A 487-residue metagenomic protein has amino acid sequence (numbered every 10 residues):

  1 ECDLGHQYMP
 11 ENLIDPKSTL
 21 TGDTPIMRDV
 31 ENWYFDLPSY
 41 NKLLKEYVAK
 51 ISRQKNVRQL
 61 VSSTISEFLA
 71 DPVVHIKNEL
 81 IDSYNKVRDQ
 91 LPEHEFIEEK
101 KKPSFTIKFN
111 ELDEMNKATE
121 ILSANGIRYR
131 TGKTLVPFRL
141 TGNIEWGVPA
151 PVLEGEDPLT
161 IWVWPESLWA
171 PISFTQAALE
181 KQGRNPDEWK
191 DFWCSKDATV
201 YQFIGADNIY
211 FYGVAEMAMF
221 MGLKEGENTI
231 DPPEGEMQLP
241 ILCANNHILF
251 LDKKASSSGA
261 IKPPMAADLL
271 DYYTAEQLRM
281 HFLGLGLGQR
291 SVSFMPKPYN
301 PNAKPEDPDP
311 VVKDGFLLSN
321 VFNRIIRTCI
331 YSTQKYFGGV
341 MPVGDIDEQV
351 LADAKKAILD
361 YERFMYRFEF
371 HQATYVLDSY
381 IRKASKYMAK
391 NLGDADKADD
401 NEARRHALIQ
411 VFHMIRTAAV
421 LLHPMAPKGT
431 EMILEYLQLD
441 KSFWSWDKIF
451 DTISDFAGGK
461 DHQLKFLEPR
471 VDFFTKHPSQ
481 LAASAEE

Functional and structural regions predicted by a protein language model:
E1-H6, P10, P16-T21, I81-T106 (+3 more regions): Basic, alpha-helical terminal appendages of large translation-related enzymes
K17-K335, Y375-L377: Structured secondary-structure scaffolds
G259-K262, P308, K355-F368, K397: Acidic/His metal-coordination segments adjacent to aromatic residues that form catalytic metal sites in metalloenzymes
P310-L317, I346, E362-M365, E369-Q372 (+2 more regions): Non-transmembrane, amphipathic alpha-helical segments
D314, L318-V321, I325, V350-D353 (+2 more regions): Amphipathic alpha-helix face/heptad-repeat signature
I330, Y336-Y361, F370, T374-D378 (+1 more regions): Long, contiguous internal "core" modules enriched in hydrophobic/ aromatic residues
T333-Y336, V340, Y361-F368, Y387-D399: Secondary-structure edge/capping motif, primarily at the C-terminal ends of alpha-helices and the immediately following
